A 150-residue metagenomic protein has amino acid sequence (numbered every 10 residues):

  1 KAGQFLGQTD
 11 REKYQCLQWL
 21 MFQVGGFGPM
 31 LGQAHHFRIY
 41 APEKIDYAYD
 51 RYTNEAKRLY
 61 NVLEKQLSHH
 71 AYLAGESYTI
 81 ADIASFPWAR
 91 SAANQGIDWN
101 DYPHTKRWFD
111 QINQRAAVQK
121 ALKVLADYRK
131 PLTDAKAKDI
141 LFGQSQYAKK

Functional and structural regions predicted by a protein language model:
K1-D50, N54, E64, D139 (+1 more regions): GST-like domain detector, emphasizing the conserved glutathione-binding G-site in the N-terminal thioredoxin-like
R11, N100-H104, K120: Alpha-helix N-cap and coil->helix boundary residues
M21, S68, D110-N113, K123: Alpha-helix boundary recognition
G26, M30-H35, L73-D101, K106-I112 (+1 more regions): GST superfamily/GST-like fold recognition
Y52-L59, W108: Alpha-helical packing segments of well-folded alpha/beta enzyme cores
N61-E64, D110: Surface-exposed alpha-helical segments enriched in charged/polar residues
K65-E76, A117-A121: Surface-exposed helix-capping loop/turn segments at secondary-structure junctions
L125-K150: Acidic/histidine-enriched, glycine/proline-rich intrinsically disordered or flexible terminal extensions
